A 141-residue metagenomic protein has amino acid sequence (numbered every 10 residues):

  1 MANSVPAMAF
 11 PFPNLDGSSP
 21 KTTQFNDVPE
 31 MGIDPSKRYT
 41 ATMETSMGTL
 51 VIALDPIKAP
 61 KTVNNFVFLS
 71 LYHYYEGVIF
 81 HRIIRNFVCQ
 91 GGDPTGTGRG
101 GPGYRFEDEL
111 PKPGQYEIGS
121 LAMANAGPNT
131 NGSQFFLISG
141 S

Functional and structural regions predicted by a protein language model:
M1-S141: Cyclophilin-like peptidyl-prolyl cis-trans isomerases
